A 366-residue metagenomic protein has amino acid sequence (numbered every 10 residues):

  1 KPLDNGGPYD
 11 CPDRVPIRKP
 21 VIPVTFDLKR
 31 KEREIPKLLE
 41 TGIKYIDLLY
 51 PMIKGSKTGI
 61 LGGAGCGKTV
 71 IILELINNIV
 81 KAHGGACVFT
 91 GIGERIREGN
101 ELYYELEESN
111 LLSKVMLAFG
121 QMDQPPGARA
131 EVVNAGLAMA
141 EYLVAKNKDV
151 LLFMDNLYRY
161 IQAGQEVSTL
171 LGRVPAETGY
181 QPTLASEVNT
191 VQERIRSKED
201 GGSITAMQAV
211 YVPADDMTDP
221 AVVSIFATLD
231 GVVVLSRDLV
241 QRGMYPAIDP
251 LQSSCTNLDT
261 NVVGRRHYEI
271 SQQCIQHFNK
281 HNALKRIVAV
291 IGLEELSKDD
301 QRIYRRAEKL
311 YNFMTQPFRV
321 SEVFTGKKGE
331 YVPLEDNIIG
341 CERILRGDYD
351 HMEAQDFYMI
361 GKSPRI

Functional and structural regions predicted by a protein language model:
K1-S56, G63, T69-E74, S109-Q124 (+1 more regions): P-loop NTPase nucleotide-binding/switch module
G7-D10, G63, V70-E74, G99-Y104 (+3 more regions): Short acidic, glycine/serine/threonine-rich loops at helix termini
L49, G127-G164: Phosphate-binding/switch loop-helix module in NTP-utilizing enzymes
G63, T69-K114, A145: Conserved P-loop
G84-C87, S113-M116, K146-L151, G201-M207: Loop/turn-to-beta-strand initiation segments
C87-F89, R95-R97, D123-G127, V150 (+2 more regions): Conserved Switch II/interswitch segment of TRAFAC-class P-loop GTPases
T90, L152-F153, M359: Residue-level marker for buried hydrophobic side chains located in beta-strands that build the well-ordered beta-sheet
A138, Y142-A145, R159-Y160, E166-I366: Conserved catalytic/coupling modules of large nucleotide/cofactor-utilizing molecular machines
